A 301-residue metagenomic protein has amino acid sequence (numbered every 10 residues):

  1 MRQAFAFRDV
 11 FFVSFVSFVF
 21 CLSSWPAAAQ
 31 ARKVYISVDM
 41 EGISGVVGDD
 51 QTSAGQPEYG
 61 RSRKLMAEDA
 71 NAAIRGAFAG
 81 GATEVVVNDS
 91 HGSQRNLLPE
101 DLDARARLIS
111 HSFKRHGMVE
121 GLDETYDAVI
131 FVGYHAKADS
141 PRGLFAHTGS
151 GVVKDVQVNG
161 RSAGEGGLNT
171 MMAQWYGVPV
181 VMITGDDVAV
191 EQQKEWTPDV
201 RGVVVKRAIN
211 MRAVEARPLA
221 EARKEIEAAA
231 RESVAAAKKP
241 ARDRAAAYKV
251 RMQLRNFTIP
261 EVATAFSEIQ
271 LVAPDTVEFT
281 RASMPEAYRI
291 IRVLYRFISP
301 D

Functional and structural regions predicted by a protein language model:
V10-S24: Bacterial N-terminal signal peptides
P26-A31: Boundary at the C-terminal end of the N-terminal hydrophobic targeting segment
Y35-Q51, S62: N-terminal glycine-rich anion-binding loops that anchor highly charged ligand groups
T52-A72: Short catalytic helix/loop segments, enriched in acidic residues and glycine and frequently bearing histidine
V85, A222-D301: C-terminal accessory domains and tails appended to enzymatic cores
A104-L122: A glycine-rich helix N-cap at a beta->alpha junction
S150-Y176, G185-V188: Active-site glycine-rich loop that binds ribose-phosphate moieties when present
M172-V180, T184-R231: Active-site rim beta-loop-alpha module in soluble metabolic enzymes
